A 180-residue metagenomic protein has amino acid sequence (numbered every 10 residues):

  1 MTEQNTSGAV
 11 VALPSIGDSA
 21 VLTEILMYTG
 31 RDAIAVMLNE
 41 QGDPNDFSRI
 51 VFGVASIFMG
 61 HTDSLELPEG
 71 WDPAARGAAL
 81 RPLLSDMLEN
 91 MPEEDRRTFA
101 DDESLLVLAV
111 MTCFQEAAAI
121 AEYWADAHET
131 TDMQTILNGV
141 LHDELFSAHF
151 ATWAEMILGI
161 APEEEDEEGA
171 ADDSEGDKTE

Functional and structural regions predicted by a protein language model:
T2-E180: Solvent-exposed interaction surfaces and binding hotspots enriched for charged
